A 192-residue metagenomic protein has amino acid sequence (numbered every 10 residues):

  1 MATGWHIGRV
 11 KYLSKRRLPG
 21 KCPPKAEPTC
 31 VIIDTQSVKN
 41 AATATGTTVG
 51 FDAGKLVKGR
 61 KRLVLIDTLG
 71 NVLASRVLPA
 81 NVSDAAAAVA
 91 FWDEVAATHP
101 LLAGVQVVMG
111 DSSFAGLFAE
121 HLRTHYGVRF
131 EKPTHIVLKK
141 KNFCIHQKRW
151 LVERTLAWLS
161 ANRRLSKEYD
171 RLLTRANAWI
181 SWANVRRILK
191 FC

Functional and structural regions predicted by a protein language model:
M1-C192: Short alpha-helical elements
